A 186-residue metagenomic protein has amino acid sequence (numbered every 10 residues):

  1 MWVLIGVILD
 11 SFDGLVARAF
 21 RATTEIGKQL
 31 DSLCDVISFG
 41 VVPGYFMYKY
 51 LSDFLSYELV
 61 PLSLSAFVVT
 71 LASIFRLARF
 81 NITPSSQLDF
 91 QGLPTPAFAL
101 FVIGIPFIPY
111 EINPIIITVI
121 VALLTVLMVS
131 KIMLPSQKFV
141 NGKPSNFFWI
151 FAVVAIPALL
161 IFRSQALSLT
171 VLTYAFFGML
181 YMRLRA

Functional and structural regions predicted by a protein language model:
M1, V36, F46, L51 (+2 more regions): "…together with the soluble PPM/PP2C metallo-phosphatase catalytic core" -> "…together with the soluble PPM/PP2C
M1, V41-F67, G104-I117, L160-Q165: Helix-coil boundary and interhelical linker segments in multi-pass alpha-helical membrane proteins
M1-Q29, P61-T70: Membrane-embedded alpha-helical segments that form the functional core of polytopic membrane enzymes, especially those
L4-V7, F39, A66-V69, S73 (+2 more regions): Residues within membrane-spanning alpha-helices of integral membrane proteins, especially the hydrophobic core/packing
D13-A17, S38-Y45: Alpha-helical transmembrane segments and their lipid-water interface positions in multi-pass membrane proteins
D13-L15, S63-R79, N113-I132: Hydrophobic, membrane-facing alpha-helical anchors
K28-I37: Juxtamembrane helix-loop boundaries in multi-pass membrane proteins
Q87-A186: C-terminal membrane-associated helical module and adjoining short loops/tails
